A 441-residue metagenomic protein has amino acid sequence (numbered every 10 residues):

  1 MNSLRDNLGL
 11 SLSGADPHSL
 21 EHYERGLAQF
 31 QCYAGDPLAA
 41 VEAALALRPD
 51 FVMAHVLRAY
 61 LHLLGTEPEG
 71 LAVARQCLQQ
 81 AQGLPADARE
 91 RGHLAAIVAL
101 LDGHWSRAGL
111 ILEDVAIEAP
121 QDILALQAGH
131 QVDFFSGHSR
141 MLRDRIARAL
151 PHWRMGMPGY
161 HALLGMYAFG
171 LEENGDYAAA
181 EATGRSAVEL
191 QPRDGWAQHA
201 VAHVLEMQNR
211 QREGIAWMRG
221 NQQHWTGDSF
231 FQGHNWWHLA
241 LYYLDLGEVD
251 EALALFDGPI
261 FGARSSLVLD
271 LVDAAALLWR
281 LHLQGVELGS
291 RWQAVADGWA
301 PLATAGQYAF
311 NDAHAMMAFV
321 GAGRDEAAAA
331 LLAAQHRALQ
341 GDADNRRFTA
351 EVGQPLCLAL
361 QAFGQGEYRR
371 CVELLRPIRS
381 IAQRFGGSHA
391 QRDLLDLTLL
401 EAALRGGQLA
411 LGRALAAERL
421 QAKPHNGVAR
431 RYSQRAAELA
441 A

Functional and structural regions predicted by a protein language model:
N2, A15, L20, L27-E42 (+5 more regions): Inter-helical turn/loop elements of alpha-helical hairpins
L10-L12, Q79-E90, I117-A119, L150-Y160 (+5 more regions): Flexible helix-coil transition and linker loops at the boundaries of alpha-helical arrays
H18, P49-A54, A88, Q121-A125 (+6 more regions): Residue-level recognition of tetratricopeptide repeat
H22, H55, H62, G92-A95 (+11 more regions): TPR repeat positional signature
A28-Q29, L61, V98-A99, V132 (+8 more regions): Residue-level signature for tetratricopeptide repeat
A40-A43, L71-G83, S106-A116, R140-W153 (+7 more regions): Alpha-helical repeat scaffolds
R145-L244: Internal metal/ion-chelating core segments
L239-A441: Helix-coil-helix junctions within alpha-helical repeat/solenoid scaffolds
